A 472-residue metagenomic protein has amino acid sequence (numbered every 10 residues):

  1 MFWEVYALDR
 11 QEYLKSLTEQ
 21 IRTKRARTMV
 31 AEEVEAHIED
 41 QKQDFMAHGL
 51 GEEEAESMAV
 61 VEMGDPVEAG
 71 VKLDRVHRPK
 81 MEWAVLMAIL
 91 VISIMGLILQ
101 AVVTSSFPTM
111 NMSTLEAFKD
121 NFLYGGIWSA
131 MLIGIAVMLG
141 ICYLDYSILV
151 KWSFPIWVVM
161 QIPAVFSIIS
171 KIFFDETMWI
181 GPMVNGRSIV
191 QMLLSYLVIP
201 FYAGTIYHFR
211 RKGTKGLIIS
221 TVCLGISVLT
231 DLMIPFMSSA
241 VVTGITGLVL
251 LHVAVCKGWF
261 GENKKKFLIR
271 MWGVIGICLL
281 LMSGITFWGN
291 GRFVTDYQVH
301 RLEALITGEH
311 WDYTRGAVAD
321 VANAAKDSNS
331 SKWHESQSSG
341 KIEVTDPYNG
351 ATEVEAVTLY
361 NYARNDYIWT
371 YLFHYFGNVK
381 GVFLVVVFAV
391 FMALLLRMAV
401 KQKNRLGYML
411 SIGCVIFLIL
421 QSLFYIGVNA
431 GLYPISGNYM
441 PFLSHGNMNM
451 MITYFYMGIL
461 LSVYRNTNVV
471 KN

Functional and structural regions predicted by a protein language model:
M1-L86, L90: Soluble N-terminal domains of membrane-associated systems
S57-F174, F383, M448-R465: A structural signal for hydrophobic alpha-helical transmembrane segments in multi-pass membrane proteins
S129-V137, F373-L395: Hydrophobic alpha-helical transmembrane segments
V165, V190-A254, I459: Alpha-helical transmembrane segments of multi-pass inner-membrane proteins
S220-I226, S238-N290: Hydrophobic alpha-helical segments of polytopic membrane proteins
K264-V382: Hydrophobic, glycine- and aromatic-enriched re-entrant/interface helices and adjoining loop segments
M398-S436: Loop-to-helix entry and N-terminal half of a specific, functionally important transmembrane alpha helix in multi-pass
Y425-Y433, N438-N472: A juxtamembrane structural motif centered on a specific transmembrane helix
